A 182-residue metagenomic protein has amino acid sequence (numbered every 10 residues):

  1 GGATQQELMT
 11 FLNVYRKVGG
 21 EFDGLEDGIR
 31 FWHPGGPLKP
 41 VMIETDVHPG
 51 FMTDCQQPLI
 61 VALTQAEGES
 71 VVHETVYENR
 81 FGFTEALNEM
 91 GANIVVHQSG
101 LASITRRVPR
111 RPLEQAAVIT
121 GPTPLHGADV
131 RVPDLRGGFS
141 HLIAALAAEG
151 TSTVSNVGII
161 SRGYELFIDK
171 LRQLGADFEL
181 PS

Functional and structural regions predicted by a protein language model:
G1-S182: Short, structured segments at the rim of ligand-binding sites
